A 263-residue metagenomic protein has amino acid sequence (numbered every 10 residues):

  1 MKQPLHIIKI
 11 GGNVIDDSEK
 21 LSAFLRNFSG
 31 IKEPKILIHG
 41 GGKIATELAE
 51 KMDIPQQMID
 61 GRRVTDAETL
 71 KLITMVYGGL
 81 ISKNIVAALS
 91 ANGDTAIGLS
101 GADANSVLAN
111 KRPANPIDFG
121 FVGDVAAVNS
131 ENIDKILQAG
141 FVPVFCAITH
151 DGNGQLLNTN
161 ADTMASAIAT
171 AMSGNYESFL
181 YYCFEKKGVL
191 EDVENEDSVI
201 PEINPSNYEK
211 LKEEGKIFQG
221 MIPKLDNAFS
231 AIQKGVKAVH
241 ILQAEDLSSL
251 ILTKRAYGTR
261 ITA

Functional and structural regions predicted by a protein language model:
M1-A263: C-terminal catalytic "cap/lid" subdomain
